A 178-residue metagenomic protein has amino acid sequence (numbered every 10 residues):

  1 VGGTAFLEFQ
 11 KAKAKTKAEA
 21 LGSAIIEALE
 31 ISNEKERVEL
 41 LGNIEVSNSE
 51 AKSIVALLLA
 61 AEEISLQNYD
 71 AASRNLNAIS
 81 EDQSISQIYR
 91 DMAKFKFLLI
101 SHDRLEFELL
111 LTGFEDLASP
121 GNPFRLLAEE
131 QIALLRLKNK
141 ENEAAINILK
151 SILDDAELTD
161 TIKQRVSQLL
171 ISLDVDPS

Functional and structural regions predicted by a protein language model:
V1-G3, R37-N43, D70, V175-D176: Long, acidic, intrinsically disordered low-complexity segments
V1-K11: Single-pass alpha-helical transmembrane signal-anchor segments
G2-T4, E30-N33, Q67: Short linear motifs at secondary-structure transitions and domain/linker junctions
F9-Q10, I26, L58-A61, A133: A ubiquitous short alpha-helical element
A14-K17: Membrane-proximal amphipathic alpha-helices that sit immediately adjacent to an N-terminal transmembrane/signal-anchor
A20-L57: Short extracytoplasmic
A56, E63-S178: Soluble extracytoplasmic domains of inner/organellar membrane proteins
